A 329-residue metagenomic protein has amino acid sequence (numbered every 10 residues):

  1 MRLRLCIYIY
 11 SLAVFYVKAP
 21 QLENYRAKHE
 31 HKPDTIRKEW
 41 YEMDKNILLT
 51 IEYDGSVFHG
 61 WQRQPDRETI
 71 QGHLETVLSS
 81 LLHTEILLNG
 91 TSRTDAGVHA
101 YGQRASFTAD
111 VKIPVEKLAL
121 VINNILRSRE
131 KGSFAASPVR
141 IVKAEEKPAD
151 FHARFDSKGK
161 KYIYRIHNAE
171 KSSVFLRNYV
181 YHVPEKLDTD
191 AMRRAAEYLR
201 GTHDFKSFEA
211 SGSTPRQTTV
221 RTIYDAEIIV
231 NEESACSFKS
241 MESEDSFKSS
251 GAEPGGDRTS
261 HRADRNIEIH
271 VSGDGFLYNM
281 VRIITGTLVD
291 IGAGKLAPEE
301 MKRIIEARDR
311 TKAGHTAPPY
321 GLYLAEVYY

Functional and structural regions predicted by a protein language model:
L3-L5, L12, L22: Leucine-biased recognition of intrinsically disordered, low-complexity hydrophobic segments
I7-I9, V17, E30-K32: Short hydrophobic alpha-helical segments enriched in small aliphatic residues
D34-Y329: Structured-RNA-binding interfaces characteristic of tRNA pseudouridine synthases
